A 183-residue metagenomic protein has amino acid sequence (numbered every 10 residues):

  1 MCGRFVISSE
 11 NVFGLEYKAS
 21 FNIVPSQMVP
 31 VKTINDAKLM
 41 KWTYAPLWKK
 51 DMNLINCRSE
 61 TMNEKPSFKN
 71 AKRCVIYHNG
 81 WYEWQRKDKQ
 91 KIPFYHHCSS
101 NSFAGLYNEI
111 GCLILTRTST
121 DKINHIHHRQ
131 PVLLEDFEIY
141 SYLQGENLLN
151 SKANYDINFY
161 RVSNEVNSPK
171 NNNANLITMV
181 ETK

Functional and structural regions predicted by a protein language model:
M1-K183: Short linear sequence motif anchored by a di-proline
